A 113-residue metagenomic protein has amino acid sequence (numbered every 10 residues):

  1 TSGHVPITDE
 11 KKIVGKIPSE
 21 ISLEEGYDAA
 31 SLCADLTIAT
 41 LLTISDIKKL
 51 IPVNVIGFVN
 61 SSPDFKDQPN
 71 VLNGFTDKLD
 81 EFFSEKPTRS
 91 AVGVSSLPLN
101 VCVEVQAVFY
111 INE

Functional and structural regions predicted by a protein language model:
T1-E113: Short, polar/acidic, helix-capping and beta-turn segments at strand->helix junctions that line the mouths
